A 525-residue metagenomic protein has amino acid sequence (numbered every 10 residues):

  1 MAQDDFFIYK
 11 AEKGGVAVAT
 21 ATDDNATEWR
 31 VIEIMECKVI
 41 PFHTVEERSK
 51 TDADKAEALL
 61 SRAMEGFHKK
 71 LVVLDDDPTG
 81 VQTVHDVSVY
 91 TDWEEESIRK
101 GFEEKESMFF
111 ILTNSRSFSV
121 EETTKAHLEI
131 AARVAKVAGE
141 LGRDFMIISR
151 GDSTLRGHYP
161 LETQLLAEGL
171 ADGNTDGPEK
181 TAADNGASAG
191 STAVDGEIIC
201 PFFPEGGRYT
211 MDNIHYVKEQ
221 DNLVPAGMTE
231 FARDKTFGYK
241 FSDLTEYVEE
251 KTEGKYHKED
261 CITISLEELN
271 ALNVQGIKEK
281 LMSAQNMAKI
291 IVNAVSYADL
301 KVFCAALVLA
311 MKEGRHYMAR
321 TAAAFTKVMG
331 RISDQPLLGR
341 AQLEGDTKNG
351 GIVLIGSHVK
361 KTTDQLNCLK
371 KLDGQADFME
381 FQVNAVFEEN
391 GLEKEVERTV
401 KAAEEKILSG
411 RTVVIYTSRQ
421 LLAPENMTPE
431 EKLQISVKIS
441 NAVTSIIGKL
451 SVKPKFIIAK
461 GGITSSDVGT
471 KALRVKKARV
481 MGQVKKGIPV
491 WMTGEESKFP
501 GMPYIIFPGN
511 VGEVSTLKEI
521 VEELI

Functional and structural regions predicted by a protein language model:
G15-A26, E33: Compositionally biased low-complexity segments, especially N-terminal hydrophobic helices that form the hydrophobic
H43-E104: N-terminal basic/disordered segments at the start of proteins
S61-L71, D75, H85, K105-S107 (+3 more regions): Cap/lid and interdomain-hinge subdomains that line or gate substrate/regulatory clefts in soluble alpha/beta enzymes
V73, D77-G80, G151-L161, P204-G206 (+6 more regions): Gly/Ser/Thr-rich loops at beta-strand to alpha-helix junctions that form or flank small-molecule/cofactor-binding
Q82-L112, K401-E404, R479-K498: N-terminal short beta-loop-beta anion/metal-coordinating cradle
V87, P454-K455, I463-G512, T516: Conserved, well-ordered active-site substructure
Y209, I214-A402: Conserved, well-structured core segments that form the ligand-binding/active-site neighborhood of functional domains
A403-K406, G410-G462: C-terminal structural cap/anchor segments
